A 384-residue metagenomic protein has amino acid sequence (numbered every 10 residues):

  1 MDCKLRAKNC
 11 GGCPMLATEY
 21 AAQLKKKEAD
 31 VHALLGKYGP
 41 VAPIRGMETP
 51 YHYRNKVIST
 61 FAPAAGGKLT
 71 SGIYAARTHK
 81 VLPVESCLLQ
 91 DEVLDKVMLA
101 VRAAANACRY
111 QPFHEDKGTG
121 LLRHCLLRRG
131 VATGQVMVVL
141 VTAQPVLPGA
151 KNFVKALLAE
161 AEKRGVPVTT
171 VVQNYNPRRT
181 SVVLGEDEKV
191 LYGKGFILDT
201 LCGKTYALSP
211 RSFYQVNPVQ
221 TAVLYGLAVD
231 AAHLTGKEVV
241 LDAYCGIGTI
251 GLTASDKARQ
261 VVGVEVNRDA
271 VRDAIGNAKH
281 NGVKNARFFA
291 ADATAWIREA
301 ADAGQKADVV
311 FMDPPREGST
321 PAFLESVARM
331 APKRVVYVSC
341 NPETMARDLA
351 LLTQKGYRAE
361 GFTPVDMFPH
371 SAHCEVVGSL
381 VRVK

Functional and structural regions predicted by a protein language model:
M1-C10: N-terminal, Lys/Arg- and Ser/Thr-rich interaction peptides
N9-E115, L127, V131-T133, V146-L147: Extended interfacial segments that mediate partner engagement and assembly in macromolecular machines
P43, K56, H124, T170 (+1 more regions): Extracellular/lumenal ectodomain signal focusing on beta-strand-rich modules and carbohydrate-recognition contexts
N55, L69-S71, R123, V136 (+3 more regions): Change "...and in nucleic-acid phosphodiester-cleaving endonucleases..." to "...and in nucleic-acid processing enzymes
G72-A75, V139-V141, A274: Short, acidic/hydrophobic/Gly-rich beta-strand patch recurrent on exposed beta strands that often constitutes part
L121-R123, L324: Mid-to-C-terminal catalytic/tRNA-binding core of tRNA(Ile)-lysidine synthase
L127, G134-A143, T205-S209, V309: Short, aliphatic-rich beta-strand segments
P148-K384: Rossmann-like S-adenosyl-L-methionine
